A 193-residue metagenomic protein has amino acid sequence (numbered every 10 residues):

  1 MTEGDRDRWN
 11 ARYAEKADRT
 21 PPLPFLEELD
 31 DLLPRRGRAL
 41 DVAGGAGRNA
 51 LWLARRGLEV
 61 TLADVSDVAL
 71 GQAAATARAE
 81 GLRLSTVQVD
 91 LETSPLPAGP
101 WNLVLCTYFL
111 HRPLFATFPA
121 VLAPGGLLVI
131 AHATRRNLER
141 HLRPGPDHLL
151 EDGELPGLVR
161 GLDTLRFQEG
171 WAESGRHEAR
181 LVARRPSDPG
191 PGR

Functional and structural regions predicted by a protein language model:
M1-P34: Conserved class I S-adenosyl-L-methionine
R36-G45: Conserved class I S-adenosyl-L-methionine
A46-L58: Conserved SAM-binding loop of SAM-dependent methyltransferases across substrates and taxa, primarily the Class I
S66-V68: Conserved SAM/SAH-binding beta-strand->alpha-helix loop
E80-L91: Conserved SAM-binding strand-loop segment of SAM-dependent methyltransferases
L96-L103: A short acidic, Gly/Pro-enriched loop at the edge of an enzyme's catalytic core that lines a small-molecule cofactor
L110-V121: A short, conserved alpha-helix within the catalytic core of class I
G126-A133: Conserved beta-strand signature within the Rossmann-like core of class I S-adenosyl-L-methionine
